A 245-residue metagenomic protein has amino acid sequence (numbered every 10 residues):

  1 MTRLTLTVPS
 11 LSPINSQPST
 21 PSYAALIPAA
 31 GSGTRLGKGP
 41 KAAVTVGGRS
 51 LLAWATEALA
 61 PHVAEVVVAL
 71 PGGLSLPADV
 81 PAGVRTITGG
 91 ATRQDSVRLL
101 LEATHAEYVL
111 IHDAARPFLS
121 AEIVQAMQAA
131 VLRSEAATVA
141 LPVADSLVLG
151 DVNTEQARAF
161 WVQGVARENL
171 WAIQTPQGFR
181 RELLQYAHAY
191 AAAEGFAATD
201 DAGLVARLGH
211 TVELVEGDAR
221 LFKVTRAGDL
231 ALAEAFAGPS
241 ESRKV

Functional and structural regions predicted by a protein language model:
M1, T5-P21, S242-V245: Short, basic, low-complexity termini and linkers enriched in Ser/Thr/Gly/Pro that act as targeting/leader peptides
T2-L6, T20-G73: N-terminal glycine-rich phosphate-binding loop and ensuing alpha1 helix
V80-R93: Conserved donor nucleotide-binding strand/loop of the catalytic core
A91-A103: Glycine-rich, basic loop-to-helix element that forms the pyrophosphate-binding segment of sugar-nucleotide handling
V109-L110: Short aromatic/hydrophobic "clamp" motif used to bind/position activated sugar donors
L119-V215, V245: Conserved core of the sugar-phosphate nucleotidyltransferase
V212-E216, F222-T225: Conserved active-site beta-strand element of glycosyltransferases/polysaccharide synthases
V224-V245: Phosphate-binding loop/pocket of nucleotide- and phosphate-handling active sites
